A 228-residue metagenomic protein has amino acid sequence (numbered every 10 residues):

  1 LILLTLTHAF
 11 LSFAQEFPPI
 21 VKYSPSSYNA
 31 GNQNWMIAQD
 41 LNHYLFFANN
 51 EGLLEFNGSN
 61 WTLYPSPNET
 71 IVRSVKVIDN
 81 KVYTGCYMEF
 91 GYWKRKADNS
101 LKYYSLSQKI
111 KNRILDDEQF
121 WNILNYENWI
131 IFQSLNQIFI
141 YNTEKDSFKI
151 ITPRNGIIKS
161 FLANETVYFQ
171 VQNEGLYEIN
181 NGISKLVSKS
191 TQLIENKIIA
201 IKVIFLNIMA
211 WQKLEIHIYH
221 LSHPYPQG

Functional and structural regions predicted by a protein language model:
L1-G228: Carboxylate-rich, polar loop motifs that coordinate divalent cations or form catalytic acidic clusters
